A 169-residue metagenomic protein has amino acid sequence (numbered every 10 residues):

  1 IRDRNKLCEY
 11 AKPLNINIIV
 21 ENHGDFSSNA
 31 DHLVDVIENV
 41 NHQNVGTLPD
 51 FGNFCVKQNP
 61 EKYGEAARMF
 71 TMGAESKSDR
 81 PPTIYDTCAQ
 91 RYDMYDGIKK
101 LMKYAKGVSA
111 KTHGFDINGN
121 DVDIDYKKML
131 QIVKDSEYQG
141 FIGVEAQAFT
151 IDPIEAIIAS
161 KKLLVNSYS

Functional and structural regions predicted by a protein language model:
I1-P49, V56: Active-site acidic/histidine proton-transfer and metal-coordination neighborhood in alpha/beta enzyme cores
D3-L7, G97, M129, S160: Alpha-helical packing segments of well-folded alpha/beta enzyme cores
I18-V20, V45-P49, K106-A110, G140-E145: Hydrophobic faces of well-ordered beta-strands that scaffold small-molecule active sites in alpha/beta enzyme cores
S27-V34, E38, N53-Q139, Q147-E155: Gly/Pro-rich active-site loop or hairpin
P153-S169: C-terminal helical cap(s) of enzyme catalytic domains, especially alpha/beta-barrels
